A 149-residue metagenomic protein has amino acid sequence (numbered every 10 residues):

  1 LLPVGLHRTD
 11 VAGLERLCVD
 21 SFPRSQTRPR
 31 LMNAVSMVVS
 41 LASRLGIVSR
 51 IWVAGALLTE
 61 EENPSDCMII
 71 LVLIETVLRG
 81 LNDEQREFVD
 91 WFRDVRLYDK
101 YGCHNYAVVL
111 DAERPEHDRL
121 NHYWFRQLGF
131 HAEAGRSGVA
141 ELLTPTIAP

Functional and structural regions predicted by a protein language model:
L1-A54, L58-S65, L73-P149: Catalytic core of pol beta-like nucleotidyltransferases
I70: Aromatic/basic-lined ligand-recognition segments that form π-stacking hydrophobic pockets flanked by Lys/Arg to engage
